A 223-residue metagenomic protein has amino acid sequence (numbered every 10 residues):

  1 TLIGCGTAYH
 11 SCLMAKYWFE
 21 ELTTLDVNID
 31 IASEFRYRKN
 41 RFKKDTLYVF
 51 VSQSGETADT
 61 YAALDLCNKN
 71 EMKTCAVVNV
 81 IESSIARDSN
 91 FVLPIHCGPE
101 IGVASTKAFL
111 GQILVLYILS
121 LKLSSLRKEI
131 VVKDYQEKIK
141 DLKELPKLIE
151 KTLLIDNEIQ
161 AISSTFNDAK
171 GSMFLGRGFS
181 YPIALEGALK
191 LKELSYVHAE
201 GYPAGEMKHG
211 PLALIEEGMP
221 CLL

Functional and structural regions predicted by a protein language model:
T1, F91-L222: Active-site phosphate/pyrophosphate-binding segments
T1-E144, R177: Glycine-rich phosphate-binding loops that contact phosphosugars or nucleotide phosphates
